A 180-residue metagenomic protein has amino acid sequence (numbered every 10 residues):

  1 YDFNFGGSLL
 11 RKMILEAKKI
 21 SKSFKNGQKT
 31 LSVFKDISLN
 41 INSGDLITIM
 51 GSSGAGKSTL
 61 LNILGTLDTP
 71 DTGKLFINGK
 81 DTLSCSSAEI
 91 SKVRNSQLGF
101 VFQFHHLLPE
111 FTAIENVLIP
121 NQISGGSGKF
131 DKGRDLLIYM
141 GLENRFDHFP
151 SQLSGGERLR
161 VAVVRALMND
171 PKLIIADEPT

Functional and structural regions predicted by a protein language model:
K25-G27, L118-F130, Y139: ABC-type ATPase nucleotide-binding domains, specifically the catalytic core motifs of the NBD
M50-S52: The feature captures the beta-strand-to-loop junction immediately N-terminal to the Walker
G73-D81: Conserved ABC transporter NBD signature motif
F111-I119: Short coil-to-helix segment of the ABC ATPase nucleotide-binding domain corresponding to the Q-loop/switch region
F149-L153, E157-R158: Conserved ABC ATPase signature
M168-K172: A short, proline-enriched helix->beta-strand linker immediately N-terminal to the Walker B motif in ABC-type P-loop
I174-D177: Catalytic Walker B motif of ABC-type/P-loop ATPase nucleotide-binding domains
